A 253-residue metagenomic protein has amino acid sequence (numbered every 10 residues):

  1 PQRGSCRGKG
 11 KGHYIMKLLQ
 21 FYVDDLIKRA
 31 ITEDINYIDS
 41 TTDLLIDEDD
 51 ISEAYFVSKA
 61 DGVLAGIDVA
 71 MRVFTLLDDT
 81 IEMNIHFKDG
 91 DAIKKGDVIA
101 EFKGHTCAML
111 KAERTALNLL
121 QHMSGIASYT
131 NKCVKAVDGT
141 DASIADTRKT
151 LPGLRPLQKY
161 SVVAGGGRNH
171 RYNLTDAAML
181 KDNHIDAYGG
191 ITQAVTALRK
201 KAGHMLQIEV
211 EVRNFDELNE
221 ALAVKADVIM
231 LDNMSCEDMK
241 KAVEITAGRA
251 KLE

Functional and structural regions predicted by a protein language model:
R3-G4: Glycine-biased, low-complexity coil/linker segments
K9-K11: Intrinsically disordered, low-complexity polyampholyte segments enriched for Lys and acidic residues
M16-V224, V228, V243-I245, K251-E253: Acidic/glycine-rich phosphate/pyrophosphate-binding loops and surrounding catalytic core that coordinate Mg2+
L64, S235-D238: Nucleotide-binding motor/catalytic cores of P-loop/tubulin-like NTPases across gene-expression machines
